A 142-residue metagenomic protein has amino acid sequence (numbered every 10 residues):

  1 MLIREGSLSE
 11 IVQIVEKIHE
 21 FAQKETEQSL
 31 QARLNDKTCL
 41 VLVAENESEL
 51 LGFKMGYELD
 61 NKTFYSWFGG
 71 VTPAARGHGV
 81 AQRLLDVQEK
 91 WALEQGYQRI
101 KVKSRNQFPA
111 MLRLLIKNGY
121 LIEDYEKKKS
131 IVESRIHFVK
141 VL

Functional and structural regions predicted by a protein language model:
M1-S9, K140-L142: Conserved N-terminal entry element of GNAT/NAT acetyltransferase domains
E5-W67, T72, K128: Acetyl-CoA-dependent GNAT
K62, Q98, L121: Short acidic/polar active-site loop segments enriched in Thr and Asp
V71, G77-K90, K117: Conserved acetyl-CoA-binding loop-helix of GNAT-fold acetyltransferases
A92-S104: Conserved GNAT acetyl-CoA-binding A-motif
K101-R105, I116-H137: Conserved catalytic-core motifs of GNAT/GCN5-like acyltransferases
L112-R113: Short, hydrophobic-biased segments on the C-terminal half of alpha helices that form "recognition helices"
